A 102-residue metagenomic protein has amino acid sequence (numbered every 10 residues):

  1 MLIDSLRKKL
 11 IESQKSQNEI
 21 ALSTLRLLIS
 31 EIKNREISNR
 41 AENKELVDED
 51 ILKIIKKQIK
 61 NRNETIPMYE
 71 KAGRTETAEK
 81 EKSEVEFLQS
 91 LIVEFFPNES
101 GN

Functional and structural regions predicted by a protein language model:
M1-N102: N-terminal cationic and glycine-rich segments that engage phosphates or anionic surfaces
